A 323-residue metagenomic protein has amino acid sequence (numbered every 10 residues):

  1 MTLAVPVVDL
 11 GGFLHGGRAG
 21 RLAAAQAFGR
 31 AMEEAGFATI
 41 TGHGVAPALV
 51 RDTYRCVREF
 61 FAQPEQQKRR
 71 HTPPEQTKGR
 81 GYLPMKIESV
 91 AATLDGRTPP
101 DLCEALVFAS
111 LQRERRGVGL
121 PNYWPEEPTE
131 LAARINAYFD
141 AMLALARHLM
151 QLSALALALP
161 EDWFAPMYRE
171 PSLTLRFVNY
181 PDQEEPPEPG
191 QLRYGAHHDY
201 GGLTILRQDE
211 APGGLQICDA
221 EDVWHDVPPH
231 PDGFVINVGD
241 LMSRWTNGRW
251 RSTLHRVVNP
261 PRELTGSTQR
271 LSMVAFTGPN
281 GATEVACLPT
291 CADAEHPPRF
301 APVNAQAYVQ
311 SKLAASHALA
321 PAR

Functional and structural regions predicted by a protein language model:
M1-R323: Peripheral, non-catalytic segments flanking oxidoreductase cores
